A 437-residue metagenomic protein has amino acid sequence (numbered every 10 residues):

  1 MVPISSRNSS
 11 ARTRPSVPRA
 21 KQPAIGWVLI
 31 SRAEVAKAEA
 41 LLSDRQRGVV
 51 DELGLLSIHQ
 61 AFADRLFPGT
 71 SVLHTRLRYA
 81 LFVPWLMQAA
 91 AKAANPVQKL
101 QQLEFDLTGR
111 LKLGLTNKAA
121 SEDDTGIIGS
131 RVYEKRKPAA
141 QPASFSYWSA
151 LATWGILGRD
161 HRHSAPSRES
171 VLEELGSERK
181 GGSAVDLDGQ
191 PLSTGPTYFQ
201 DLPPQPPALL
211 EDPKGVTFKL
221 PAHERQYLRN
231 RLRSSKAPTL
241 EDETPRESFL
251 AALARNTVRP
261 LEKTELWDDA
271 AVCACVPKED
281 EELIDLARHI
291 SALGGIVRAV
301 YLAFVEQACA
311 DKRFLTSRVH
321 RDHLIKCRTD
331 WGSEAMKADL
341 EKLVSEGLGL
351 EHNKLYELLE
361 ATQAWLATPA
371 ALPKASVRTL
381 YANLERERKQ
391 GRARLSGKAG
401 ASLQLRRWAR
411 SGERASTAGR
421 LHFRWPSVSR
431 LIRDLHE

Functional and structural regions predicted by a protein language model:
V2-E437: Non-catalytic recognition/regulatory regions in large multidomain proteins
